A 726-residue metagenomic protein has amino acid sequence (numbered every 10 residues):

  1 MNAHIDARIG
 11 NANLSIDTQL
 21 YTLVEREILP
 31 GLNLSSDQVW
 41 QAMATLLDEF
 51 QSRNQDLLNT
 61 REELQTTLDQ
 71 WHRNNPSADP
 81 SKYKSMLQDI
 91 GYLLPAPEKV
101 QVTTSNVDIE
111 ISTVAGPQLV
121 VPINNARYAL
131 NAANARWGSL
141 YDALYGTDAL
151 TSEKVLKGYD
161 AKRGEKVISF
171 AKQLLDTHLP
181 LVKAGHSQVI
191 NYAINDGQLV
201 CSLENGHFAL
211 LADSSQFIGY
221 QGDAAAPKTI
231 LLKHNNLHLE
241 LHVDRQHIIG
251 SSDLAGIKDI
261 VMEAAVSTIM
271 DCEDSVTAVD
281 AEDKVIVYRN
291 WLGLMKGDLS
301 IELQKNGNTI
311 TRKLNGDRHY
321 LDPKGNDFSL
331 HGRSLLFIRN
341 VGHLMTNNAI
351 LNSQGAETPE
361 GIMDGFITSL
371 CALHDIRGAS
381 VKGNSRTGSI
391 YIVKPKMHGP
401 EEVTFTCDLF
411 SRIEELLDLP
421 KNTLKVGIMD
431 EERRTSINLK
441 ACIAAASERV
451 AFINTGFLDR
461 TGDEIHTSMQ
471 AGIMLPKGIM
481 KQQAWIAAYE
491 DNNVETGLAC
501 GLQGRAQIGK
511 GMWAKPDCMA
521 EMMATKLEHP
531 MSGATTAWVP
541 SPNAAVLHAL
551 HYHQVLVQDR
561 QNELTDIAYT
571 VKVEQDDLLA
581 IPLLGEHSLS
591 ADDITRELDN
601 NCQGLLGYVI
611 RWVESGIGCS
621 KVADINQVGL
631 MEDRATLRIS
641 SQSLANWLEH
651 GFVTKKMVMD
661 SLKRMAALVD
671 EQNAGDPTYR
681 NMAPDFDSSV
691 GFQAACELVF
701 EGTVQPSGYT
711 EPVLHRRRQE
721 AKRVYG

Functional and structural regions predicted by a protein language model:
N2-I5, K82-S85, D89-F405, R412-L419 (+1 more regions): Catalytic alpha/beta active-site cores
N2-P76, P80, S85-L94, V102: N-terminal-proximal low-complexity accessory segments that begin disordered and transition into the first
H4-I16, L20, E360-G361, N384 (+4 more regions): Catalytic or ion-translocation cores adjacent to nucleophile or general acid/base/metal-coordination motifs in diverse
I5, K84-Q88, Y92-L156, D160 (+5 more regions): Acidic, glycine-enriched catalytic cores built around paired aspartates
G10, L14, L29, N33 (+12 more regions): Hydrophobic alpha-helical scaffolding
S15, Q19, L23, L34 (+20 more regions): Generic recognition of stable, solvent-exposed alpha-helical segments in well-folded globular domains
Q19, L23, E27, A42 (+15 more regions): Generic, well-ordered alpha-helical scaffold segments in large soluble proteins
L29-L34, E49-D56, Q70-S77, Y92-A96 (+16 more regions): Intrinsically disordered or highly flexible coil/loop and linker segments, enriched in small and charged/polar residues
